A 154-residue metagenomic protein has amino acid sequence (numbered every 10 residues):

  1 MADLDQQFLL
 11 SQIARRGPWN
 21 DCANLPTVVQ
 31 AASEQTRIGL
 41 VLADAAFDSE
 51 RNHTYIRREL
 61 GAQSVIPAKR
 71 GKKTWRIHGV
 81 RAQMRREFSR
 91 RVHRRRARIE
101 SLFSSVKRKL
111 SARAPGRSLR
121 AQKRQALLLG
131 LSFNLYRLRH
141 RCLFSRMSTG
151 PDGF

Functional and structural regions predicted by a protein language model:
M1-L60, P67-K69, G130, S148: Polybasic low-complexity intrinsically disordered regions
D21, Y55, A62, G79 (+3 more regions): A generic membrane alpha-helix/interface feature
A31-A32, W75, Q125-A126: Juxtamembrane/interface motifs at transmembrane-helix termini
A45-P115: Helix-centered, glycine/charged polyanion-binding patches within enzymatic domains that contact phosphate-containing
R85-F154: Basic, amphipathic alpha-helical segments enriched in Lys/Arg and hydrophobic/aromatic residues
